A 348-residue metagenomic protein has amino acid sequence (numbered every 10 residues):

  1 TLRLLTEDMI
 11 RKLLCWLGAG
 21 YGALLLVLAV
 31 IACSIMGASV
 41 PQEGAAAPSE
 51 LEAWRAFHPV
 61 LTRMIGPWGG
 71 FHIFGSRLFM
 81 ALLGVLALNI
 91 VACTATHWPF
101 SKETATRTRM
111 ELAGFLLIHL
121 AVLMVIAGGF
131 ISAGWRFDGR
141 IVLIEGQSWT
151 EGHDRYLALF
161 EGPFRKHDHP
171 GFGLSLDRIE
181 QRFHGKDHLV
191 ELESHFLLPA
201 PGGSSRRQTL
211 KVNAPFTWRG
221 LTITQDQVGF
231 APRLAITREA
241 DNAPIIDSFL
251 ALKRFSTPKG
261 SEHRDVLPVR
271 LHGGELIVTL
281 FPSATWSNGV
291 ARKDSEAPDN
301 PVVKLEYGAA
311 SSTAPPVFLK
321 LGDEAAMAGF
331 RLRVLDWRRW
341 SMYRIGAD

Functional and structural regions predicted by a protein language model:
L2-D348: Solvent-exposed, non-transmembrane regions of integral membrane proteins
